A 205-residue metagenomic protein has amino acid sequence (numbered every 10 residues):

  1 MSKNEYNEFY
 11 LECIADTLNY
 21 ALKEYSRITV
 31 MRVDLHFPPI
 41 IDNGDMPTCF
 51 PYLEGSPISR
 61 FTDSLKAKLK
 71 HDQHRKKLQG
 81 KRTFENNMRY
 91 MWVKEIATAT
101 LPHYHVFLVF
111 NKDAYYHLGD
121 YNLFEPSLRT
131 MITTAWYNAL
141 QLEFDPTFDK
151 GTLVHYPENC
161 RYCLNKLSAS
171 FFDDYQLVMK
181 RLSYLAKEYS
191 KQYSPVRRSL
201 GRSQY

Functional and structural regions predicted by a protein language model:
M1-Y25, K112-Y205: Catalytic "initiation/cleavage/transfer" segments centered on a nucleophilic residue and adjacent nucleic-acid-engaging
F9, I40-N43, L101: Intrinsically disordered, low-complexity Ser/Thr/Pro/Gly-rich regulatory segments
L18-L22, L78-K81, R89-T98: Catalytic micro-motifs at enzyme active sites that drive phosphoryl/nucleotidyl and oxygen chemistry
I28-D42: Active-site-flanking beta-strand signature of metal-NTP-handling nucleotidyl enzymes and homologous cyclase-like
R32, K70-Y90, L142-Y162: Short glycine-rich, low-complexity/disordered patches
P38-D42, N111-Y116: A short, flexible beta-alpha/helix-coil linker loop
I41-N87: Short N-terminal edge-element motif at the start of the domain
R89-Y115: Histidine-centered divalent-metal-coordination microenvironment in nucleic-acid enzymes
